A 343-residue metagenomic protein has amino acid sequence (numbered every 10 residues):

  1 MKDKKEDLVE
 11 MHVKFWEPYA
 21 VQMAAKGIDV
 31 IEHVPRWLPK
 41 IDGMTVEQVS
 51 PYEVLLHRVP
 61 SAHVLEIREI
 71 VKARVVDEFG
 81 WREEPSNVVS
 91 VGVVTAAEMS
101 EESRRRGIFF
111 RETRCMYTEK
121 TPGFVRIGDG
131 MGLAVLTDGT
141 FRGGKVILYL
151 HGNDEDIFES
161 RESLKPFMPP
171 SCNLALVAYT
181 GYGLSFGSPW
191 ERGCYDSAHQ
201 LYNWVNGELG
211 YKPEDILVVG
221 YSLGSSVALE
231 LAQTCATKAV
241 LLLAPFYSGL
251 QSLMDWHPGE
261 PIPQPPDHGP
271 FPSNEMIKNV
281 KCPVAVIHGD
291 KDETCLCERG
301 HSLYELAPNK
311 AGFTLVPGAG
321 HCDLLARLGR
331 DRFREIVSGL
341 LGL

Functional and structural regions predicted by a protein language model:
V89-T137: An N-terminal hydrophobic leader/cap segment in hydrolases
N153-P166, S188: The serine-hydrolase catalytic nucleophile loop
E162-S163, S273, C282, L296-E305: Short alpha-helix in the alpha/beta-hydrolase fold that links the catalytic acid
P169-F186: Conserved alpha/beta-hydrolase
P189-L209, E275: Alpha/beta-hydrolase active-site loop
S226-C282, L325-A326: Hydrolase active-site cap/lid region
N279-V280, V286-H288, D292: Short beta-strand/loop motif that positions the catalytic acidic residue of the alpha/beta-hydrolase fold
A319-G329: Catalytic histidine-centered segment of alpha/beta-hydrolase-like enzymes
